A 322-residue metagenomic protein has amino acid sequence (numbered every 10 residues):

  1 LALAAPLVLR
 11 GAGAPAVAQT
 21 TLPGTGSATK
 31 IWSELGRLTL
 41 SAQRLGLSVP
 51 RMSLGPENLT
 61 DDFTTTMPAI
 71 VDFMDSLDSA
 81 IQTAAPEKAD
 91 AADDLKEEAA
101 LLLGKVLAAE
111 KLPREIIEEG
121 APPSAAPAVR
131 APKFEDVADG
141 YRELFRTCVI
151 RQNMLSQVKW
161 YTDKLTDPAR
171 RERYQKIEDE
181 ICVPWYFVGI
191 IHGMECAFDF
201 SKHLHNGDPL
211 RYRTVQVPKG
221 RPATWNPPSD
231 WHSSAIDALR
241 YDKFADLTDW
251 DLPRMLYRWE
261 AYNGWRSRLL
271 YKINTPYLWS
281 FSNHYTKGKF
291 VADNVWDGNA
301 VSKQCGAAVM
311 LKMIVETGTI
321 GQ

Functional and structural regions predicted by a protein language model:
L1-Q19: N-terminal export signals
P23-L45, R51: Immediate post-signal-peptide N-terminus of mature secreted/exported proteins
S27-K30, G55, D62-T65, A69 (+5 more regions): Extracytoplasmic/periplasmic, Sec-exported soluble proteins
L35-S41, D61, T65-S76, A80 (+5 more regions): Non-catalytic cell-wall polysaccharide-engagement segments
L47-E57, I81-A92: Charged, low-complexity interaction regions
G120-M154, T162-L165: N-terminal module-boundary/linker segments of secreted carbohydrate-active enzymes
V149-F198: Export/targeting segments at the very N-terminus of extracytoplasmic proteins
S201-K219: Short, surface-exposed glycine/acidic/tryptophan-bearing loops
